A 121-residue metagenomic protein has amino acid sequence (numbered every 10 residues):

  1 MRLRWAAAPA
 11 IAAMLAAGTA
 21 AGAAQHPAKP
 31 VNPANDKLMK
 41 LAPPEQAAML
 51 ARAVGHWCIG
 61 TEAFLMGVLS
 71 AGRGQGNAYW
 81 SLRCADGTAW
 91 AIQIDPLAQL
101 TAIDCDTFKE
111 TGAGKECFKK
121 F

Functional and structural regions predicted by a protein language model:
M1-W5: Positively charged n-region of N-terminal signal peptides that target proteins for export
A8-A17: Bacterial N-terminal signal peptides
A23-F121: Cysteine-centric segments in proteins
